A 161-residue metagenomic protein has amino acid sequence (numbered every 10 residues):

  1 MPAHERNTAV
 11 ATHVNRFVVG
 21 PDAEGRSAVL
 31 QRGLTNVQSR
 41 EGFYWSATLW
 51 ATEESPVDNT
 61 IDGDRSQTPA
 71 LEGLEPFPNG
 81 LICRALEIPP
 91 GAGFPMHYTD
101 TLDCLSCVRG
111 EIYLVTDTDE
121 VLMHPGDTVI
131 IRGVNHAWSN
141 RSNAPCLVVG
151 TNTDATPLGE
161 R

Functional and structural regions predicted by a protein language model:
M1-I61: N-terminal leader/capping segments at the start of a protein or of a new domain
L34-N36, S66-P69, L81-T99, R132-N135 (+1 more regions): Conserved short histidine dyad/triad with adjacent acidic residue
S39-R40, G73-F77, G93-T99, S139-R141: Short histidine-centered beta-strand/loop micro-motifs that create catalytic or ligand/metal-coordination sites
F94-M96, L114-V115, M123, H136-S142: Short beta-strand His + acidic residue motifs that chelate non-heme Fe in jelly-roll/DSBH and cupin folds
D100-D117: Glycine- and acidic-residue-biased ligand/ion/polar-headgroup-sensing regions
D103-C104, T128-V134, N143-G159: A short hydrophobic beta-strand segment most commonly corresponding to one strand of the jelly-roll/cupin
D117-G133: Short acidic-glycine-tyrosine-enriched beta hairpin
